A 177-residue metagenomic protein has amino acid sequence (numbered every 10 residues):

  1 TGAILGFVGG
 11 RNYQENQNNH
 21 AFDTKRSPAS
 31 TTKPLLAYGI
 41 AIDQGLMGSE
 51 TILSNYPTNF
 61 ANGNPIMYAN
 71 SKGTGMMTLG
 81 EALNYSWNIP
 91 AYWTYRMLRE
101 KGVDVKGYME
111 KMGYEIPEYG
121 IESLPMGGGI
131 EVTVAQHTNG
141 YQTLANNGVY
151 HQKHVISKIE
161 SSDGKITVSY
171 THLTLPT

Functional and structural regions predicted by a protein language model:
T1-R26, S30-T31, G48-T51, M109: Periplasmic/cell-envelope proteins involved in peptidoglycan metabolism and beta-lactam response
G2, S27-L53, A82, G140-L144: Active-site SXXK
L5-F7, W93-T94, P125: Structural recognition of the beta-strand scaffold that forms the well-ordered cores of secreted hydrolase catalytic
R11-Q14, N59-F60, N88-P90, E131-V132: Solvent-exposed loop/turn segments at secondary-structure junctions within structured extracellular/periplasmic domains
Q14-E15, I42-T51, E115-P117, N146-H151: Secondary-structure transition/capping motifs at alpha-helix termini and the adjoining loop/turn into the next element
M47-V105, I121, Y150, S162-L173: Conserved catalytic neighborhood of penicillin-recognizing serine enzymes
E100-I116: Short, charged, amphipathic alpha-helices and their helix-cap/turn boundaries
Y114-I166: Active-site-proximal helix/loop microenvironment of the serine DD-peptidase/beta-lactamase transpeptidase fold
